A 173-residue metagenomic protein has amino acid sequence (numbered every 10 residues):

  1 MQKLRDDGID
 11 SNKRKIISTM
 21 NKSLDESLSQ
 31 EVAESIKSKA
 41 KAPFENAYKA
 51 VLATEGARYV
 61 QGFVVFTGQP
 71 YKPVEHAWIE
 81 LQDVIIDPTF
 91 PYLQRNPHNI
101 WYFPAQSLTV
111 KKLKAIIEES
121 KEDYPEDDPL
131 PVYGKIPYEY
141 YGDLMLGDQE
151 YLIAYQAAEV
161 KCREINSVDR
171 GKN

Functional and structural regions predicted by a protein language model:
M1-N173: A structural boundary/capping signal
